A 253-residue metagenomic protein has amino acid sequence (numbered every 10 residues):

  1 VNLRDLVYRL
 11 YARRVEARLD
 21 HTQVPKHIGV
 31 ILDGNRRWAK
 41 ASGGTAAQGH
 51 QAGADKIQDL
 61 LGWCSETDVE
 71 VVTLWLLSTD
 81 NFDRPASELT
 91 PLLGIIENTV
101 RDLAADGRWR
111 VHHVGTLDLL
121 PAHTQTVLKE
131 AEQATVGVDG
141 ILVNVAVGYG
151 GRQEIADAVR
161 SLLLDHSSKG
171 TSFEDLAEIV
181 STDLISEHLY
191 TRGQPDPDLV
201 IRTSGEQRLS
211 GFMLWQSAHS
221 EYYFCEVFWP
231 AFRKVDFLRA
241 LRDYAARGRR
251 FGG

Functional and structural regions predicted by a protein language model:
V1-G253: Flexible, compositionally biased loop and terminal segments
